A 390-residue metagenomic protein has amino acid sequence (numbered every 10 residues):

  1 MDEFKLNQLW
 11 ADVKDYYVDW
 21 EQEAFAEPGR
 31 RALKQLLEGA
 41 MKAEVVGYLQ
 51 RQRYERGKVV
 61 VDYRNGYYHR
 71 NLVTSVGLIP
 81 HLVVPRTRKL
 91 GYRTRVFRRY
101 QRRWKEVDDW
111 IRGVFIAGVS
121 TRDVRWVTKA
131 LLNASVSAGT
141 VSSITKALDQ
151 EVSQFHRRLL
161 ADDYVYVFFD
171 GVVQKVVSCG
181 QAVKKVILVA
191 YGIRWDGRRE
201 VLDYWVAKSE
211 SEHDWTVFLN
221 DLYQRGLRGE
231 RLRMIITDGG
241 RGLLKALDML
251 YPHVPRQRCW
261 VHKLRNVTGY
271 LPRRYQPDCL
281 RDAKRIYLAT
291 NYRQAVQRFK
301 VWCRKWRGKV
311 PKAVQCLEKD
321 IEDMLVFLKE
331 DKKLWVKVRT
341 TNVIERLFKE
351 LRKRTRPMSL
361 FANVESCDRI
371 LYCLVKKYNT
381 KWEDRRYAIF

Functional and structural regions predicted by a protein language model:
M1-R99, K175: Short, conserved DNA-binding cores of transcription-related domains
M1-Y16, W20-E21, E38, A43-V46 (+3 more regions): Acidic/histidine-rich catalytic cores and adjacent linkers of DNA breakage/strand-transfer/modification proteins
L78, V83-R88, R95-Q101, E106 (+6 more regions): RNase H-like nuclease fold core
E106-G118: Short, amphipathic alpha-helical "recognition" segments used to contact nucleic acids or chromatin
R122-N133: DNA-recognition alpha helix
Y251-Y270: Inter-helix linker motif
N266-N291: Conserved phosphate-handling catalytic cores of large alpha/beta enzymes
